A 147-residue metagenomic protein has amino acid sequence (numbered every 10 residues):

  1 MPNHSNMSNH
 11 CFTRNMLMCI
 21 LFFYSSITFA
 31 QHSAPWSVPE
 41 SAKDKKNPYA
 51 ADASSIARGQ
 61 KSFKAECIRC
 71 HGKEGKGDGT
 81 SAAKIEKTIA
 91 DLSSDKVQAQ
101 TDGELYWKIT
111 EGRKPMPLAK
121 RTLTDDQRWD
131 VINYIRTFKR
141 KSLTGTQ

Functional and structural regions predicted by a protein language model:
H4-L17: Bacterial N-terminal signal peptides that target proteins for export
S25-I27: N-terminal signal peptide c-region/cleavage motif recognized by signal peptidases
Q31, A83-A90, K108-K139, L143-Q147: Axial heme c-ligation environment in periplasmic c-type cytochrome domains
H32-S62: Electrostatic cytochrome c docking/interface patches
S37-P39, T80-I85: Short, flexible, mixed-charge acidic loops at enzyme active sites
A53-K76, A82, L105, T110-E111: Sequence/structural segment immediately N-terminal to covalent heme-attachment motifs in c-type and related
T88-A99: Short microdomains enriched in Cys/His and/or Lys/Arg
